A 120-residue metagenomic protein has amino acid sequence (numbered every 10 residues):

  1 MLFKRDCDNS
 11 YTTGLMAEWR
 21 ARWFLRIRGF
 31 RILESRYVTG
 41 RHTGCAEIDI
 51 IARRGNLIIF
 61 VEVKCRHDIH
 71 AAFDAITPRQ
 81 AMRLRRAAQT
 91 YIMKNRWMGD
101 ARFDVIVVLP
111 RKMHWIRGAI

Functional and structural regions predicted by a protein language model:
M1-Y37: Acidic-basic catalytic patches of nuclease active cores, encompassing PD-(D/E)XK and other metal-cofactor nuclease
S10, G14, E18, G44 (+1 more regions): Short, conserved glycine- and acidic-residue-centered signature motifs in active-site or ligand-binding loops
R31-I58: Active-site metal-binding core of divalent-cation-utilizing nuclease and nuclease-like domains
R36, K64, D104-I106: Solvent-exposed beta-strand sheet faces enriched in polar/charged residues
G40, D68, P110: Conserved protein kinase catalytic core
I48-H70, L84: Conserved catalytic cores of phosphodiester-cleaving nucleases, focusing on short active-site segments
R66-M93: Mg2+/Mn2+-dependent nuclease catalytic core
K94-I120: Domain-level recognition of nuclease-like catalytic cores that cleave nucleotide substrates
